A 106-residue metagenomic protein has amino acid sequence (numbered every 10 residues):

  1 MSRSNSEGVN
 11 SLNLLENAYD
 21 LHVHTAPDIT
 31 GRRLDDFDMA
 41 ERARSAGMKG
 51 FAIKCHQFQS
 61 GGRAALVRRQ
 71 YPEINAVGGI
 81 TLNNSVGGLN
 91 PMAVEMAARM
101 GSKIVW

Functional and structural regions predicted by a protein language model:
S2-I74: An N-terminally biased module of ancient metal coordination in phosphate/nucleic-acid-related enzymes
Y71-N75, N83-W106: Extended substrate/RNA-proximal surfaces in nucleic-acid metabolism proteins
